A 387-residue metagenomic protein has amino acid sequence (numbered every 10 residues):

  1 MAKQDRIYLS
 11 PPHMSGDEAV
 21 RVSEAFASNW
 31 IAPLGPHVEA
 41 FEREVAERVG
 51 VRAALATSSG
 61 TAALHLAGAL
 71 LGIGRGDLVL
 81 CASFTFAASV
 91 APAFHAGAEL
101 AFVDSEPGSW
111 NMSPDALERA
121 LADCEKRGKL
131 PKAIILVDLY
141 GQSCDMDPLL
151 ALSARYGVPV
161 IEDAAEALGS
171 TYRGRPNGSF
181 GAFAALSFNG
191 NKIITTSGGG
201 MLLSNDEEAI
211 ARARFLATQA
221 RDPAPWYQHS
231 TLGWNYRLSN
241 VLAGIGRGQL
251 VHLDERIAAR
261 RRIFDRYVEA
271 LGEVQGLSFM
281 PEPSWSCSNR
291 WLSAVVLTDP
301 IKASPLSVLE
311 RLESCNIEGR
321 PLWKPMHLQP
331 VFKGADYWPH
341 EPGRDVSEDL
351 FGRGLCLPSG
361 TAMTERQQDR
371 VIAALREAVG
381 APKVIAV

Functional and structural regions predicted by a protein language model:
M1-A32, P358: N-terminal "arm"/small-domain region of PLP-dependent enzymes with the aminotransferase-like
I31-L78, P92-H95, F102, K126 (+2 more regions): Phosphate-binding glycine-rich loop
P36-R43, V51-A54, D115, R119 (+6 more regions): PLP-dependent aminotransferase class I/II
A67-R119, L312: Conserved PLP-anchoring active-site segment centered on the Schiff-base-forming lysine
A91-A93, L152, I193, V241: Hydrophobic/aromatic ligand-binding patch that stacks against planar heteroaromatic rings of cofactors or nucleotides
A96, R155-Y156, C315: Helix C-cap/helix->beta junction micro-motif
G108-T196, M201-L203, E208: Active-site phosphate-binding strand-loop segment of PLP-dependent enzymes
